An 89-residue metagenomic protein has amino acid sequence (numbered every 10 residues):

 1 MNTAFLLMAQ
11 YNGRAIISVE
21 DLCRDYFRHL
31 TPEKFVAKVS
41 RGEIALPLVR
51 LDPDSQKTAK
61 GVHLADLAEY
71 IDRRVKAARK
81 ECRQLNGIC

Functional and structural regions predicted by a protein language model:
M1-R14: A detector for short, charged/polar N-terminal pre-domain segments
N2, D25-G61, C82, N86-I88: Major-groove DNA-recognition helix of helix-turn-helix-type DNA-binding domains
A4, V19-C23: Generic structural marker for isolated residues within well-ordered, non-membrane alpha-helices of soluble domains
G13-I16, H29: Alpha-helix initiation and capping sites
I16-I17, G61-V62: Short aromatic/basic micro-patch
E20, E33, A65: Residues within the helices of the helix-turn-helix
H63-C89: A short, Lys/Arg-enriched interface patch at domain edges and termini
